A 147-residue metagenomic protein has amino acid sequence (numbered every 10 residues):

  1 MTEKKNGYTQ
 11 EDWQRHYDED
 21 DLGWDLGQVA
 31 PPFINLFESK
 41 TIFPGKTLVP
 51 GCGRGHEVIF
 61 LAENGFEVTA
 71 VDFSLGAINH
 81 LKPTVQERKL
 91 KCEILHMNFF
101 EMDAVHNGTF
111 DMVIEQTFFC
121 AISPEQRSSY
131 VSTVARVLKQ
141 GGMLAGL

Functional and structural regions predicted by a protein language model:
M1-I42: Conserved class I S-adenosyl-L-methionine
F43-G53: Conserved class I S-adenosyl-L-methionine
S74-G76: Conserved SAM/SAH-binding beta-strand->alpha-helix loop
L81-K82: Conserved SAM-binding loop
R88-E101: Conserved SAM-binding strand-loop segment of SAM-dependent methyltransferases
A104-V113: A short acidic, Gly/Pro-enriched loop at the edge of an enzyme's catalytic core that lines a small-molecule cofactor
S128-Q140: A short glycine-rich, Lys/Arg-flanked "PGG" loop and its adjoining helix->strand segment in the class I
G141-L147: Conserved beta-strand signature within the Rossmann-like core of class I S-adenosyl-L-methionine
